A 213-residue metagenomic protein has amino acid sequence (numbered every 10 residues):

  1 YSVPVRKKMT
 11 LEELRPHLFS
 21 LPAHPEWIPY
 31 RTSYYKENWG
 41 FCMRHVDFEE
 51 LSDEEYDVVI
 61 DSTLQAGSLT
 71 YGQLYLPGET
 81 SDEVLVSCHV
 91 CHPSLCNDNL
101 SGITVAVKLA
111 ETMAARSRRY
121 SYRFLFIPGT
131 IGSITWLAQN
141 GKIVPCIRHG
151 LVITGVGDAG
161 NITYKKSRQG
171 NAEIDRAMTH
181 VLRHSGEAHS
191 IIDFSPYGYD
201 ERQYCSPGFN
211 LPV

Functional and structural regions predicted by a protein language model:
Y1-V213: N-terminal hydrophobic/helix-forming segments and targeting peptides
